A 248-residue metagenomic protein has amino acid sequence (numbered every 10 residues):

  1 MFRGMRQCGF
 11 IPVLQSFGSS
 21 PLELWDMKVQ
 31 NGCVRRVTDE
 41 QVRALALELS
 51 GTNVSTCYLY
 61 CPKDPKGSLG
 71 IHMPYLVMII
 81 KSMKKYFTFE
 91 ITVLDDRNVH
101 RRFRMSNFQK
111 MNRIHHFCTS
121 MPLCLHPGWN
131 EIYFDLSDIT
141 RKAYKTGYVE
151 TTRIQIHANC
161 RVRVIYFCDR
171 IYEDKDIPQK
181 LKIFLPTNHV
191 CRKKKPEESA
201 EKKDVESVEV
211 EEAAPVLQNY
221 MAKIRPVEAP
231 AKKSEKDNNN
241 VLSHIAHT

Functional and structural regions predicted by a protein language model:
M1-T248: Beta-rich carbohydrate-recognition modules and glycan-binding surfaces
